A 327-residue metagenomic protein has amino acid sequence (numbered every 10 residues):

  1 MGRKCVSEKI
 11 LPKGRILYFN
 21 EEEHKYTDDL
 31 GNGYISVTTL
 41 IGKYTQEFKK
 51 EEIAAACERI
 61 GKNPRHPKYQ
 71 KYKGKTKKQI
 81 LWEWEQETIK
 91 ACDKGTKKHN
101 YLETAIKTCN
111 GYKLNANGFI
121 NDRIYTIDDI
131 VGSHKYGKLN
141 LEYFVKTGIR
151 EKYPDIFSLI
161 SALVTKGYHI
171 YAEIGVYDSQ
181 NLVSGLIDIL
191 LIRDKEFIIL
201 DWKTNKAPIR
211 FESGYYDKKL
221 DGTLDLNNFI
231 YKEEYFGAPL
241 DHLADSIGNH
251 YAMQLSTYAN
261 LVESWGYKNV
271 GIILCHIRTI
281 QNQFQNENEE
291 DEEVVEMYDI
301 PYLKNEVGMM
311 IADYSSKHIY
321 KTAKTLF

Functional and structural regions predicted by a protein language model:
M1-Q180, S184: Nuclease catalytic cores
W84-T88, D241-S246: Surface-exposed cleft-lining segments at the edges of enzyme active sites
H99, I187-F211, L226-N228, K232-Y235 (+1 more regions): Conserved catalytic cores of phosphodiester-cleaving nucleases, focusing on short active-site segments
G175-Y177, I192, C275-I277: A generic structural motif
Y177, T204-A207, T279-I280: Short, solvent-exposed loop/turn segments at secondary-structure junctions
S179-Q180, E212-K219, T223, Y231-D241: Gram-negative outer-membrane beta-barrel domains
L182-S184, F197, E292-V295: Short, mixed charged/polar active-site loops that provide acid/base catalysis or chelate metal/phosphate cofactors
N227-A238, A244-A252, S256-F327: Metal-dependent nuclease catalytic regions and adjoining charged, substrate-binding loops involved in nucleic-acid end
